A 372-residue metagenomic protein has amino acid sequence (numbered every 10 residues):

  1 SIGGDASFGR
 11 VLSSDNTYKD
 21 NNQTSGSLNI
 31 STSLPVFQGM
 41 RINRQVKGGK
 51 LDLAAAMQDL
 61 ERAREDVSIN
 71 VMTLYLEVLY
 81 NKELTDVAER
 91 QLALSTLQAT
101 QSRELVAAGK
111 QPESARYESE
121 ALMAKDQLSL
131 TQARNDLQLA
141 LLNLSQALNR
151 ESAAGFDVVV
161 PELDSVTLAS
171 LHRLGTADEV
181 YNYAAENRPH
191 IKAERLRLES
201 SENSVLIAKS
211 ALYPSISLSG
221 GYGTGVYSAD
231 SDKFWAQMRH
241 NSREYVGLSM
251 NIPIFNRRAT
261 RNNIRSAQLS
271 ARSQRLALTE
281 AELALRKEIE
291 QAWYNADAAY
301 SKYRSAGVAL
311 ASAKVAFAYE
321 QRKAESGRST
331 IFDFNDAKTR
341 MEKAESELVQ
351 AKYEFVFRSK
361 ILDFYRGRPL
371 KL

Functional and structural regions predicted by a protein language model:
S1, V36, S152, V159-E199 (+4 more regions): Bacterial Sec-pathway N-terminal export signals of envelope proteins
G3-L34, E162-R173, L206, S219-I252 (+1 more regions): Small/polar, glycine/serine/threonine/aspartate-rich low-complexity segments that form flexible
N22, V36-R64, E89, S114 (+6 more regions): Sec/SRP-type N-terminal targeting helices
R64-Y183, N295, R340-M341: Periplasmic alpha-helical coiled-coil/stalk elements that build and connect Gram-negative outer-membrane
K125-R150, V308-R368: Short segments within alpha-helical structural elements
